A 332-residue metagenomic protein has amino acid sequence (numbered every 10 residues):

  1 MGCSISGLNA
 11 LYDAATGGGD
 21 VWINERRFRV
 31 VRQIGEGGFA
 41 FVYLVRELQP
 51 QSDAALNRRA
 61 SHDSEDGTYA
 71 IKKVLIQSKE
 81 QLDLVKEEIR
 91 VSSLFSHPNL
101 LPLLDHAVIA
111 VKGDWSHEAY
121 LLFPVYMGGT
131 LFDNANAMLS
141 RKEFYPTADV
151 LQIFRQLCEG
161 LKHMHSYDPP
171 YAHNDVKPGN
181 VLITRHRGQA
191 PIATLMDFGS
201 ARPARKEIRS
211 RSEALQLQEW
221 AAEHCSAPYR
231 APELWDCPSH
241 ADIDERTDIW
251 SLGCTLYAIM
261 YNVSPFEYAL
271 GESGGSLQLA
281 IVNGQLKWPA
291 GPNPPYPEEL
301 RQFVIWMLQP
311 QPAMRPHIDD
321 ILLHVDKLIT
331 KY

Functional and structural regions predicted by a protein language model:
M1-I23, V31: Juxta-kinase regulatory segment immediately upstream of eukaryotic protein kinase catalytic domains
V31-G38, V42: Protein kinase glycine-rich loop
P102-H117: Short beta-strand micro-motifs within the conserved protein kinase catalytic domain, predominantly in the N-lobe
D114-T130: Conserved short submotifs of the Hanks-type protein kinase catalytic core that shape the nucleotide-binding pocket
H165-R185: Catalytic-loop of the protein kinase fold
G179-S226: Activation segment/activation loop of eukaryotic-type protein kinase catalytic domains
